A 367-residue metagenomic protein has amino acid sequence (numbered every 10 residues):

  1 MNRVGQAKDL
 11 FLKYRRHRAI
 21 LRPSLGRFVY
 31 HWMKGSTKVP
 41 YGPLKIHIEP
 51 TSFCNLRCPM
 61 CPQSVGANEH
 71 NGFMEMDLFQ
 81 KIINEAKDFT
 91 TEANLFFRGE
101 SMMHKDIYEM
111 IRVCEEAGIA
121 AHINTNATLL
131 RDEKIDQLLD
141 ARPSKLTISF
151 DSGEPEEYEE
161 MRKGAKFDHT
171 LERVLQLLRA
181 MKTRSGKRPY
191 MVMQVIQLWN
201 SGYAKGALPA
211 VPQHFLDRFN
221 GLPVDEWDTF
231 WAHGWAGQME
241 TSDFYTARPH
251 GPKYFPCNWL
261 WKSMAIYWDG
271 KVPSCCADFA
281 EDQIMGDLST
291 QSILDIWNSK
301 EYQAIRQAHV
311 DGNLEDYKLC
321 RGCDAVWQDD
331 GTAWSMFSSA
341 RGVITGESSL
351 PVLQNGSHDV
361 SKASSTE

Functional and structural regions predicted by a protein language model:
N2-Q6, R173, L177-M191, D217-P252 (+2 more regions): C-terminal accessory region of radical SAM enzymes
R3-K145, E156, E160-D168, E172 (+3 more regions): Conserved alpha-helical substructure of the radical SAM core
H47-E49, P62, N94-F97, N124-T125 (+5 more regions): Short beta-strand segments
F53, R57, P256, L319: The −1 position to Zn-ligating cysteines in a subset of zinc-ribbon hairpins
H104-D243, A247: Conserved AdoMet/S-adenosylmethionine-binding subsite of the radical SAM
N258-L260: Short, small/polar residue-rich loop motifs at catalytic or cofactor-binding pockets
I266-Y267: Short, acidic, Ser/Thr-enriched surface-loop or helix-capping motifs
